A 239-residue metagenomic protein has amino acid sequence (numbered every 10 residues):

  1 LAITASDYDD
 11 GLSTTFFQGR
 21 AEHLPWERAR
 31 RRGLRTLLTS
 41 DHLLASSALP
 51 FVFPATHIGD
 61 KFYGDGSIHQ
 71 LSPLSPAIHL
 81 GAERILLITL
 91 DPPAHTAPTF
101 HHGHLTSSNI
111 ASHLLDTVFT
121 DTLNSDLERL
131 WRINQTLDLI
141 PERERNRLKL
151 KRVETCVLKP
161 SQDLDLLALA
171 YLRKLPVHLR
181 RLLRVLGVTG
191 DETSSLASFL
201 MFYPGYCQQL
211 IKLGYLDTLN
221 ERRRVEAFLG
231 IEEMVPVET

Functional and structural regions predicted by a protein language model:
L1-T239: Patatin-like phospholipase
